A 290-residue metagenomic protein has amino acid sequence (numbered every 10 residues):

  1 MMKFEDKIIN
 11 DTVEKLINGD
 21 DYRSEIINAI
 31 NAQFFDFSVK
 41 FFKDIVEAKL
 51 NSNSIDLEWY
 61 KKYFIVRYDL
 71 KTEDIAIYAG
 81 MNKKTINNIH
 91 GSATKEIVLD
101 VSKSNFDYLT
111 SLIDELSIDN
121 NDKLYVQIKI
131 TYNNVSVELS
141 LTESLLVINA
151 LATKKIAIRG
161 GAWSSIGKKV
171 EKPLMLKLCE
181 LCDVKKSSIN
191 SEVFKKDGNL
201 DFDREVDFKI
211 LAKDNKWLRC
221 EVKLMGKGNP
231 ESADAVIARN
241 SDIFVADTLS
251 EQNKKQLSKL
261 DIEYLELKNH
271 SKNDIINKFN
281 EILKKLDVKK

Functional and structural regions predicted by a protein language model:
M1-L145: Nuclease-adjacent, charged terminal/linker segments that flank catalytic cores
N133-E138, T142-A150, K154, I158-W163: N-terminal, charged amphipathic alpha-helical interaction modules
E138-T142, K172-L174, N215-K223: Short acidic/polar alpha-helix capping motifs at helix-coil junctions
T153-D197: Acidic-basic catalytic patches of nuclease active cores, encompassing PD-(D/E)XK and other metal-cofactor nuclease
L178, V206-A233, D242-V245: Conserved catalytic cores of phosphodiester-cleaving nucleases, focusing on short active-site segments
S188-D214: Active-site metal-binding core of divalent-cation-utilizing nuclease and nuclease-like domains
G228-I262: Basic, amphipathic alpha-helical patches used to engage nucleic acids or provide basic targeting signals, exemplified
E251-K290: Domain-level recognition of nuclease-like catalytic cores that cleave nucleotide substrates
